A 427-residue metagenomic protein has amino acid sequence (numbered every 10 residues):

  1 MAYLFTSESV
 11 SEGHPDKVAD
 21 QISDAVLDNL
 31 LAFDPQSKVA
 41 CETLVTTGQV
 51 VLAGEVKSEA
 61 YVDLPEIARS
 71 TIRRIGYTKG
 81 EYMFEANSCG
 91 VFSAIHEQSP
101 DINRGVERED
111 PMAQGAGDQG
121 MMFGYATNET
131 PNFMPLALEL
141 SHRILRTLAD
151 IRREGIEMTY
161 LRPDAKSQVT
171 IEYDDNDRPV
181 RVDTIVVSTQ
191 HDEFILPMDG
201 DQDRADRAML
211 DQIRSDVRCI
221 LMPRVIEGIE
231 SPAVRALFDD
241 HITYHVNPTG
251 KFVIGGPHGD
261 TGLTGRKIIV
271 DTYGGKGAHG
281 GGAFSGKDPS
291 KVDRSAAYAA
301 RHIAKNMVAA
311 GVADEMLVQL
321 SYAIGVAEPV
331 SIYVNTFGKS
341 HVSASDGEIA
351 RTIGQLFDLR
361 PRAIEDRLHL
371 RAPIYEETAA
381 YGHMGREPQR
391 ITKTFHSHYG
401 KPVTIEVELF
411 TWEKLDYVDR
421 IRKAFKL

Functional and structural regions predicted by a protein language model:
M1-A40, V418, A424-L427: N-terminal, positively charged regions that mediate nucleic acid binding
T6, E66, R73-I254, A380 (+2 more regions): Glycine-rich, mobile lid/loop segments that gate access to catalytic sites or pores
E8, E12-L31, A126-L148, K287-G311: Alpha-helical support elements that line or immediately flank enzyme active sites and cofactor-binding pockets
E8-V10, H14-A19, Q114-T130, V253-A278 (+2 more regions): Conserved phosphate/anionic-ligand binding catalytic regions in large, soluble enzymes, centered on
V39-S58, I324-E328: Short, charge-patterned binding micro-sites
A40, V51, F92, M122 (+10 more regions): Structured core elements
T46, A313-E315, Y322-L427: Internal helix-turn-beta structural module
R266-I268, Y273-L317, E328-N335: C-terminal catalytic subdomain
